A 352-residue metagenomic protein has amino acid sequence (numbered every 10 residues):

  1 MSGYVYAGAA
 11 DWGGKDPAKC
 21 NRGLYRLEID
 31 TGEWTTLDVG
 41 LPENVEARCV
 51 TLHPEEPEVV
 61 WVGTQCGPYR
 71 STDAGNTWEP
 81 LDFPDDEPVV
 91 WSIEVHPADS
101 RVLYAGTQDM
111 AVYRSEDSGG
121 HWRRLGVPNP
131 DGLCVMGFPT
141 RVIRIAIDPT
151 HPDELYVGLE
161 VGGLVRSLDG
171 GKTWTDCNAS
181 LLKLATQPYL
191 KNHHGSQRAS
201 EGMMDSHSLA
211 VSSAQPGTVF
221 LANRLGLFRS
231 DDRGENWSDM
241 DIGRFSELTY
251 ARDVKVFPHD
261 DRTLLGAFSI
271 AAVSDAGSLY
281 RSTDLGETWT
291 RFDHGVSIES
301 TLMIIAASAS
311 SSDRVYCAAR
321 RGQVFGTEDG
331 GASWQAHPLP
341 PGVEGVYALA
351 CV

Functional and structural regions predicted by a protein language model:
M1-V352: Extracellular glycan-interacting surfaces
